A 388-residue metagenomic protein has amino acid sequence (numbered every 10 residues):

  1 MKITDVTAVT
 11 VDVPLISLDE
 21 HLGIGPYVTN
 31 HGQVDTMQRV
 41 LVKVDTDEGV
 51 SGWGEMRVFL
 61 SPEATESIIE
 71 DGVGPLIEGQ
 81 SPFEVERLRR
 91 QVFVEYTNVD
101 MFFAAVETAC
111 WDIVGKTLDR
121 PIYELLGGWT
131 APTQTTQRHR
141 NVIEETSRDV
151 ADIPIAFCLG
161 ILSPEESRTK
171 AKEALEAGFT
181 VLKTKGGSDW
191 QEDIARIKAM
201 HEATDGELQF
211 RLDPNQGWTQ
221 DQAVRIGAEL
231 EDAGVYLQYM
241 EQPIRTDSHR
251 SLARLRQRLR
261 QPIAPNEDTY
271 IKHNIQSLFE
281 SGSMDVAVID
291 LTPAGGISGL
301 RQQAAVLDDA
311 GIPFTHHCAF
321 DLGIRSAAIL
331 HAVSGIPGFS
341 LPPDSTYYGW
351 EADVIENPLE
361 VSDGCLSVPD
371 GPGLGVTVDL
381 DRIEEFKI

Functional and structural regions predicted by a protein language model:
M1, D5, R120-V150, L366: N-terminal amphipathic alpha-helix/helix-capping segment at the start of soluble metabolic enzymes
M1-V11, L15-E20, T29, V34-M37 (+1 more regions): Flexible C-terminal active-site loop/helix
I3, G49, V73, V106 (+8 more regions): Conserved, mostly hydrophobic/aromatic
D5, D45-L118: Metal- or metallocofactor-binding catalytic centers and their adjacent structured scaffolds across diverse enzyme
L22, A228, Y236-Y239, D247-A264 (+1 more regions): Shared catalytic-loop signature of beta/alpha-barrel
V40-E48, P358-V361: Short beta-strand elements
G52-G54, I153-L159, L182-T184, L208-P214 (+5 more regions): Hydrophobic faces of well-ordered beta-strands that scaffold small-molecule active sites in alpha/beta enzyme cores
P132-L259: Metal-dependent enolase-superfamily TIM-barrel catalytic cores that perform enediolate-based chemistry
